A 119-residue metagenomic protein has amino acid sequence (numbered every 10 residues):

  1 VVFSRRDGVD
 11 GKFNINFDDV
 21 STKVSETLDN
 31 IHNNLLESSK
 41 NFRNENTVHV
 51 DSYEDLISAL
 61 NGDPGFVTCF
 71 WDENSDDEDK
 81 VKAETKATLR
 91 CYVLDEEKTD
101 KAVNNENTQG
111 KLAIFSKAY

Functional and structural regions predicted by a protein language model:
V1-Y119: NTP/phosphate- and nucleic-acid-binding module
